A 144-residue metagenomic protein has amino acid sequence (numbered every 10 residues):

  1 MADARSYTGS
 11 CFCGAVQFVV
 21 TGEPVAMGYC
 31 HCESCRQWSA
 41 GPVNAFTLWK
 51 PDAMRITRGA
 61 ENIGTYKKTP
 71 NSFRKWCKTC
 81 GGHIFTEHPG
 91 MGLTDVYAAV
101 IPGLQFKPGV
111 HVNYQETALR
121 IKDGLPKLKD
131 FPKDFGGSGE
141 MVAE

Functional and structural regions predicted by a protein language model:
M1-E144: A short Gly-Trp-Pro
